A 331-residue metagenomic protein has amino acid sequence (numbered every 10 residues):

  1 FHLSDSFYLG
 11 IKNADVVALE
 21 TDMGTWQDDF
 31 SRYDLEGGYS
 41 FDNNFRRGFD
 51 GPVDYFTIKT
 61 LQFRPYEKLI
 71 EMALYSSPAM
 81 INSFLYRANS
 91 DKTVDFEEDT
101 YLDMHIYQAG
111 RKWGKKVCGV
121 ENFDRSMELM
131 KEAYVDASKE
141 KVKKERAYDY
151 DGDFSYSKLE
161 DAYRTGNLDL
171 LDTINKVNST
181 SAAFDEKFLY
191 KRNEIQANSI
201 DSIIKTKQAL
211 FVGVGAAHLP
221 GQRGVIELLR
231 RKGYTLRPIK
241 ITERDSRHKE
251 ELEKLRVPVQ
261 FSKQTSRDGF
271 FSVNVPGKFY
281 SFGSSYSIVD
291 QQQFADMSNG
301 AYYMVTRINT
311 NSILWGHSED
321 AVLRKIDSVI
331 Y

Functional and structural regions predicted by a protein language model:
F1-S179: Structured, acidic catalytic/metal-binding patches in enzyme active sites
F7, L102, I106, S155 (+5 more regions): Stable alpha-helical elements in mature extracytoplasmic
M23, E121, V214-H218, K240 (+1 more regions): A mature extracytoplasmic/lumenal domain signature
K116-G119, T235-P238, P276-Y286: Short secondary-structure junctions
A183-V259: A cross-kingdom marker for long, charged
R256-V289: N-terminal "mature-domain start" segment
S285-Y331: Conserved polar/disulfide-associated segments of primarily extracytoplasmic proteins
